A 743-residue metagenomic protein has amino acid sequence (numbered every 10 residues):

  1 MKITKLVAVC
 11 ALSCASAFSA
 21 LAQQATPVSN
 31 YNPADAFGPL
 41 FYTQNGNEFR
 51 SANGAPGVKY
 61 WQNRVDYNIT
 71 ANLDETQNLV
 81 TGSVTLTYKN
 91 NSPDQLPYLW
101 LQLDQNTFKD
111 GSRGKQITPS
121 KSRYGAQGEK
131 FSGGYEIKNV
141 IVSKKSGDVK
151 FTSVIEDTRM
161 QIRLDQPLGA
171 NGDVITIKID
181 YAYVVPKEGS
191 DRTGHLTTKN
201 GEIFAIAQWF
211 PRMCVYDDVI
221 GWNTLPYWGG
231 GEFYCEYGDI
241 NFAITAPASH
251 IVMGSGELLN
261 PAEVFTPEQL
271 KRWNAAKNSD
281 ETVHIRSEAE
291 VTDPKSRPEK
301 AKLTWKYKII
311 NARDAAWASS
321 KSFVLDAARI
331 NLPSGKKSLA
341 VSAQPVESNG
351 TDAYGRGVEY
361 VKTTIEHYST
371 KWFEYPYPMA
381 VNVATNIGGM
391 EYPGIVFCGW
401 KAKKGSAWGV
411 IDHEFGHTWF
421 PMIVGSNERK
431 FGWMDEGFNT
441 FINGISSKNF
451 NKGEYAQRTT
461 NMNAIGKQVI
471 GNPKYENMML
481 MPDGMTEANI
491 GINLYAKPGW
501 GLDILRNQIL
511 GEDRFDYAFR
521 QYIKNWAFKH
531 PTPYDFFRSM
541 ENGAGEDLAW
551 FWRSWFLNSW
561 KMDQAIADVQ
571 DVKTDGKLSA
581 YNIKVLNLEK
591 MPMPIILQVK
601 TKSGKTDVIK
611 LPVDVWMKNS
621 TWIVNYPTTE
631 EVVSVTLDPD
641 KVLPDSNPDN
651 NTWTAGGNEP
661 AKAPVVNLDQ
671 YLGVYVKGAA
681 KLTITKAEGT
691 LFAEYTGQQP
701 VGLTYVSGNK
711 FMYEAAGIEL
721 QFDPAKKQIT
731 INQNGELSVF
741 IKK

Functional and structural regions predicted by a protein language model:
Q24, V28-S29, L79, K89 (+6 more regions): A surface-exposed beta-strand-loop module
V28-N45, F49-R50, R64-V65, Y307 (+1 more regions): Hydrophobic alpha-helical and helix-loop surface patches within well-folded domains that function as non-catalytic
V84-L86, N90, L101-Q105, D173-K187 (+3 more regions): Short, hydrophobic/aromatic-enriched beta-strand segments in well-ordered soluble domains
W100-S146, A207, T245-H250, K600-K610 (+1 more regions): Solvent-exposed beta-hairpin/edge-strand motifs
G111-Q127, A182-I240, P261, K641-A663: Glycine/proline-rich low-complexity spacer/linker segments in large multi-domain proteins
M213-G221, W228-D412, F441: Hydrophobic helix-coil surface modules that form long, contiguous segments used for peptide/substrate interaction
M253-G254, T266, Q564-A565, D571-P639 (+2 more regions): Beta-strand-rich binding/interaction modules
P592, T601-S603, K610-P612, K618-N619 (+2 more regions): Peripheral terminal and inter-domain segments
